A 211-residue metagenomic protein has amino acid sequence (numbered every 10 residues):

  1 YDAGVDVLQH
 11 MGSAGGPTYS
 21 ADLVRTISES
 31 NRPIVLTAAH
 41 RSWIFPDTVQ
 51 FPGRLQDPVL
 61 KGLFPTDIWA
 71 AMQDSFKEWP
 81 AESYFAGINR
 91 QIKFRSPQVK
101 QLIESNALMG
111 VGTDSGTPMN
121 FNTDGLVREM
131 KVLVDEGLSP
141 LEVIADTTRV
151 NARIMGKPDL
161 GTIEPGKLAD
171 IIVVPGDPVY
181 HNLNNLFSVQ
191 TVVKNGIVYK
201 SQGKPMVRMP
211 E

Functional and structural regions predicted by a protein language model:
D2: Catalytic cores of alpha/beta
V5-G12: Short hydrophobic/aromatic-enriched beta-strand-loop microsegments
G12-E136, Q202, M209-E211: Active-site neighborhoods of metal-dependent hydrolases
K93, F121, S139-I144, R153-V189: Acidic, glycine-enriched loop/beta-strand segments at the rims of small-molecule binding/catalytic pockets
V192: Short aromatic-centered micro-motifs
